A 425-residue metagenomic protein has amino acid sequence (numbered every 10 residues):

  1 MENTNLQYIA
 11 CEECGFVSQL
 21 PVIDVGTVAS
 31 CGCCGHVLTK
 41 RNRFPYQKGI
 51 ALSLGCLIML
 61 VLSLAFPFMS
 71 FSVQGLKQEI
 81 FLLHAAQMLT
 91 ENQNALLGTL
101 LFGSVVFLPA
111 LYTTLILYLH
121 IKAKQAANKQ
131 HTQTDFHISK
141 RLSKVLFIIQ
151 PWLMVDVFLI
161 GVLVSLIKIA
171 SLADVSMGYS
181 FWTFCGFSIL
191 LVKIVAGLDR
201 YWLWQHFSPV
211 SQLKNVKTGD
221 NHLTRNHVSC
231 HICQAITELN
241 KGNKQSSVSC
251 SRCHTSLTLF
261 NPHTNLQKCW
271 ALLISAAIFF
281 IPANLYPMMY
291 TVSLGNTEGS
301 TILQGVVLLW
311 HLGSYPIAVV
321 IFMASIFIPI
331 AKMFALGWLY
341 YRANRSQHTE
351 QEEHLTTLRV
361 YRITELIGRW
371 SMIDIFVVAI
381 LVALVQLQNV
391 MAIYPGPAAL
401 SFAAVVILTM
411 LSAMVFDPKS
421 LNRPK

Functional and structural regions predicted by a protein language model:
M1-K425: Long C-terminal interaction/binding lobes of large macromolecular proteins
